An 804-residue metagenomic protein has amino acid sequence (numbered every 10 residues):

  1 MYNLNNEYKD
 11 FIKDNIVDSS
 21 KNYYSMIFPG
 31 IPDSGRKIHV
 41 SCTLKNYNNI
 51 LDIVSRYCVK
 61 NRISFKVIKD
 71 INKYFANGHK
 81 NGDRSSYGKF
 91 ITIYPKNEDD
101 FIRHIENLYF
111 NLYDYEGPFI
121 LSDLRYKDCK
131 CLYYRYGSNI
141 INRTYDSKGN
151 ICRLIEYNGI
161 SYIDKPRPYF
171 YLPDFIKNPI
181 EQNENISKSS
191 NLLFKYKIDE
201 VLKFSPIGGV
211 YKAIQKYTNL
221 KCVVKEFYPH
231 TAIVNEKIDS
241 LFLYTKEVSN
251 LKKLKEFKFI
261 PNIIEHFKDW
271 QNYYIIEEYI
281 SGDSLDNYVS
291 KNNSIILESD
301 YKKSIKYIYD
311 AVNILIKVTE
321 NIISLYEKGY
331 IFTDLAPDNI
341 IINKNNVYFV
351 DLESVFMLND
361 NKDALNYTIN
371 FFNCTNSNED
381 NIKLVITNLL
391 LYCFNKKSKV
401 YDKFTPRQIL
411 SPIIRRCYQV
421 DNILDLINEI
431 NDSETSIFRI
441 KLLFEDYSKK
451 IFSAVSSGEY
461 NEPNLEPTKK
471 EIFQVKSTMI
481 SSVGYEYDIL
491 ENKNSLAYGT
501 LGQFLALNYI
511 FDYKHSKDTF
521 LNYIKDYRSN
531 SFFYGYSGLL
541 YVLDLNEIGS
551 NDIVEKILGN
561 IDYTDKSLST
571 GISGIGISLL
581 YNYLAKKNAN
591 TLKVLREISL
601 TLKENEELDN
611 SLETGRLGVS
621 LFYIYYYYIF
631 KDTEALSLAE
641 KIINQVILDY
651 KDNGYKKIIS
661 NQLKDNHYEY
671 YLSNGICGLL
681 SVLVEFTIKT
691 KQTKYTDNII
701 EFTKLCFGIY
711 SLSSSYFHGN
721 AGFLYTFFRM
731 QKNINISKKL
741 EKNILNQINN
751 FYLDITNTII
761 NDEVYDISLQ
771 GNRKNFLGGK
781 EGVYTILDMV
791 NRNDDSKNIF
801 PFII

Functional and structural regions predicted by a protein language model:
Y8-N22, E184-Y217: ATP-binding glycine-rich phosphate-binding loop
G35-L44, D199-V201, P206-E247: ATP-binding glycine-rich loop module of kinase domains
Y115, F438, L442-Y485, E685 (+4 more regions): Terminal, non-catalytic domain-edge segments
K148-E200: Juxta-kinase regulatory segment immediately upstream of eukaryotic protein kinase catalytic domains
S249-F259: Structural motif at the C-terminus of the N-lobe alphaC helix and the adjacent alphaC-beta4 loop of the Hanks-type
N262-Y273: Short beta-strand micro-motifs within the conserved protein kinase catalytic domain, predominantly in the N-lobe
I322-I342: Catalytic-loop of the protein kinase fold
S354-N422: C-lobe/activation-segment region of protein kinase-like
